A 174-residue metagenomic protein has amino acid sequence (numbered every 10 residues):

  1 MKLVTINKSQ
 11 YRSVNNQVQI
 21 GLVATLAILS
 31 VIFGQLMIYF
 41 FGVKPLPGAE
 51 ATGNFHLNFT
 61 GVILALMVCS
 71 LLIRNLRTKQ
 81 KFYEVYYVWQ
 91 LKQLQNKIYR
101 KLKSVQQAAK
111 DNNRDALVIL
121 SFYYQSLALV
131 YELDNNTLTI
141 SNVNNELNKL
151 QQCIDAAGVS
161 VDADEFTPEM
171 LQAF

Functional and structural regions predicted by a protein language model:
M1-V18: Cytosolic juxtamembrane N-terminal segments of multi-pass membrane proteins
G21-F41: Canonical alpha-helical transmembrane segments of integral membrane proteins
F40-E50: Membrane-interface helix termini and inter-helical loops of multi-pass transporters
G48, T52, H56-A108: Elongated extramembrane "stalk/tether" segments
S70-K81, Q106-L120, E146-K149, L171-F174: Juxtamembrane/interfacial segments around transmembrane helices
Q90-Q93, K97, S104, F122 (+2 more regions): Charged, amphipathic alpha-helical oligomerization/scaffolding segments
Y99-L133: Acidic, Ser/Thr-rich low-complexity segments on the non-lumenal side of membrane proteins
I140-F174: Cytosol-/stroma-facing membrane-proximal "stalk/adaptor" domains immediately downstream of transmembrane anchors
